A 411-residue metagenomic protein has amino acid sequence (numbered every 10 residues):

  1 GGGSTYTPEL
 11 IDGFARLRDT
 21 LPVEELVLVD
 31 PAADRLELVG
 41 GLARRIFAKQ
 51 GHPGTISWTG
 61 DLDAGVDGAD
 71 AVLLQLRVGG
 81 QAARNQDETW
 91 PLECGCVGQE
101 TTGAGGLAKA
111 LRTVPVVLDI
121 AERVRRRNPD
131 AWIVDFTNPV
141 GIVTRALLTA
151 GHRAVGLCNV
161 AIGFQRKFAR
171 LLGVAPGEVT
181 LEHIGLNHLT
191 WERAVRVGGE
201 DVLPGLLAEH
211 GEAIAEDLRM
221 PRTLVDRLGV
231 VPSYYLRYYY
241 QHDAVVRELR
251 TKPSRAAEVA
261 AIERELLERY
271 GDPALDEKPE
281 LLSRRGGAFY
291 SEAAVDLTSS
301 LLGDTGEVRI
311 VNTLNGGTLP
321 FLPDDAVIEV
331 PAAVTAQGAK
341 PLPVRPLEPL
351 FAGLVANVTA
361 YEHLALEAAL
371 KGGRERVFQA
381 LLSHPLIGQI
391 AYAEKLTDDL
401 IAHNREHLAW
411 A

Functional and structural regions predicted by a protein language model:
G2-P22, L26: N-terminal Rossmann-like dinucleotide-binding module
P8, W132-D201: Rossmann-fold dinucleotide-binding core
R18-L21, F47-P53, R126, L172-V174: Short helix-capping segments at alpha-helix termini
D19-I46: NAD(P)-binding Rossmann-fold cofactor-contacting core
T55-G68: Short acidic low-complexity segments
D67, L73-L74, D135: Redox-cofactor binding/interface segments in oxidoreductases and associated redox assembly factors
V78, A82-A150: Rossmann-fold NAD(P)-binding glycine/threonine-rich loop
R170-A411: Long, compositionally biased stretches enriched for glycine and/or charged residues
